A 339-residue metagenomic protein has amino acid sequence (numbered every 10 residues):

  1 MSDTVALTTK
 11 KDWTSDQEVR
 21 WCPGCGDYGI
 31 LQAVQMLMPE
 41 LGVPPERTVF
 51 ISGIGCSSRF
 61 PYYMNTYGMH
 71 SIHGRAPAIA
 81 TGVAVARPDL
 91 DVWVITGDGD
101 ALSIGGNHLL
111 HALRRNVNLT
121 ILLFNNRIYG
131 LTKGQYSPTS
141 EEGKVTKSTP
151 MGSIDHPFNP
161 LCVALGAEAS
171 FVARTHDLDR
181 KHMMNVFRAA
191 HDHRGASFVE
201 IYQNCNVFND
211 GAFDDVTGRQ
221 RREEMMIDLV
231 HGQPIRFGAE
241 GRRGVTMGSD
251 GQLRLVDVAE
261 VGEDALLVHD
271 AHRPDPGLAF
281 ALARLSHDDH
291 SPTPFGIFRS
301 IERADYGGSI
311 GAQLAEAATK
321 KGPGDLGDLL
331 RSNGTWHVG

Functional and structural regions predicted by a protein language model:
M1-L7, D16-Q17, V207-G339: Flexible, low-complexity linker and terminal segments
K11-I72: Active-site diphosphate/adenylate-binding microenvironment
Q17, P44-T48, A76, R87-V92 (+5 more regions): Short coil/turn connectors at secondary-structure junctions
W21-P23, V94-T96, F171-H176: Short catalytic-loop micro-motif centered on adjacent basic/acidic residues
G26-A33, P45, G74, A78 (+6 more regions): Conserved active-site and cofactor/substrate-binding residues in soluble primary-metabolism enzymes
I51-G53, T175, E200-Y202, F298-S300: Generic beta-strand/beta-sheet core signal
I54-G130, M184: Thiamine diphosphate
I104-G105, H111-L119, I128-H272: Glycine-rich ThDP/TPP pyrophosphate-binding loop and its adjacent helix/strand module within ThDP-dependent enzymes
